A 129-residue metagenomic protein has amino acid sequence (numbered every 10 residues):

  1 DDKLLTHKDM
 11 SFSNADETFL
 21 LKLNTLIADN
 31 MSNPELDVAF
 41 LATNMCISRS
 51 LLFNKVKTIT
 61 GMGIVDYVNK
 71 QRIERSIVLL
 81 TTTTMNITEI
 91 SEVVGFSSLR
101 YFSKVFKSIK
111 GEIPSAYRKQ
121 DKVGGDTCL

Functional and structural regions predicted by a protein language model:
D1-C46, K55, L129: Membrane-proximal linker segments that couple transmembrane helices to downstream signaling/catalytic modules
N24-L36, V56, T60, I77-N86 (+2 more regions): Basic, amphipathic alpha-helical hairpins
V38-V68, S91-I113: Basic/polar phosphate-binding segments, predominantly the helix-turn-helix DNA-binding elements of transcriptional
T58-S97, K119-L129: Terminal helix-turn-helix DNA-binding modules in bacterial transcription factors
A116: DNA-binding patch around the recognition helix
